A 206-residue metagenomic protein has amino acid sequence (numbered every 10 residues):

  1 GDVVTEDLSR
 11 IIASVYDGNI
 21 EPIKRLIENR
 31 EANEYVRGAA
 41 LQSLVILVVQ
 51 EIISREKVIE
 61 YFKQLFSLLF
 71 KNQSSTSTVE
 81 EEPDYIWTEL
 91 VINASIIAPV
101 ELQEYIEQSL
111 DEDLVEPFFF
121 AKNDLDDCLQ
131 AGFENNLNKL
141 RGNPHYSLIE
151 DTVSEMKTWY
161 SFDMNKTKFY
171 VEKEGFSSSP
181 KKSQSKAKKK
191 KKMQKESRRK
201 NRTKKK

Functional and structural regions predicted by a protein language model:
G1-E6, G18, Q50, S54 (+2 more regions): Short intrinsically disordered, low-complexity coil segments enriched in acidic
G1-V3, R25-A32, G38, L68-T78 (+1 more regions): Helix-loop junctions that connect tandem helical modules in alpha-solenoid scaffolds
D2-D17, Y35-I52, V79-E81, Y85-I97 (+1 more regions): Structural detector for internal amphipathic alpha-helices that build alpha-solenoid repeat scaffolds
S14-N29, Q50-S75, I97-D111: Amphipathic alpha-helical scaffolding segments comprising HEAT/armadillo-like alpha-solenoid repeats
K71-S75, I86-I92, L140-P144: Short, local alpha-helical segments
P99-K182: Eukaryotic acidic, Ser/Thr-rich intrinsically disordered low-complexity regions
V171-K206: Intrinsically disordered, Lys/Arg-rich low-complexity segments
